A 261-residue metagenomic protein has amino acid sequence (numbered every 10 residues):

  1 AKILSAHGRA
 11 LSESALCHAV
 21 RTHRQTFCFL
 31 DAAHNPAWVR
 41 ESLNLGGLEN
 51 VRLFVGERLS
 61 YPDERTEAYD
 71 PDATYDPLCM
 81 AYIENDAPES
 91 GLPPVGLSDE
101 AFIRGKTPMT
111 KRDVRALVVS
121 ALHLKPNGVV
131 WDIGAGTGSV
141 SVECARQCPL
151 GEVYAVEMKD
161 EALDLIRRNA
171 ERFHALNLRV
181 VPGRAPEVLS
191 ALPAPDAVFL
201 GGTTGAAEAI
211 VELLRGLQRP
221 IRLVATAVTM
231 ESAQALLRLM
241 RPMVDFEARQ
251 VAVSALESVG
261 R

Functional and structural regions predicted by a protein language model:
A1-T22, P186, D196, P242-G260: Class I SAM-dependent methyltransferase SAM-binding "motif I" and its flanking Rossmann-like core
Q25-K106, V251: A contiguous loop/helix-start segment that scaffolds small-molecule binding in enzyme catalytic cores
M109-P126: Conserved alpha-helix/loop element of class I SAM-dependent methyltransferases that forms part of the SAM/SAH-binding
N127-G136: Conserved class I S-adenosyl-L-methionine
T137-P149: Conserved SAM-binding loop of SAM-dependent methyltransferases across substrates and taxa, primarily the Class I
L150-Y154: Short beta-strand element of Class I
V156-P195: S-adenosyl-L-methionine
V211-R261: C-terminal substrate-binding/active-site "lid" region of AdoMet-derived donor-dependent transferases
